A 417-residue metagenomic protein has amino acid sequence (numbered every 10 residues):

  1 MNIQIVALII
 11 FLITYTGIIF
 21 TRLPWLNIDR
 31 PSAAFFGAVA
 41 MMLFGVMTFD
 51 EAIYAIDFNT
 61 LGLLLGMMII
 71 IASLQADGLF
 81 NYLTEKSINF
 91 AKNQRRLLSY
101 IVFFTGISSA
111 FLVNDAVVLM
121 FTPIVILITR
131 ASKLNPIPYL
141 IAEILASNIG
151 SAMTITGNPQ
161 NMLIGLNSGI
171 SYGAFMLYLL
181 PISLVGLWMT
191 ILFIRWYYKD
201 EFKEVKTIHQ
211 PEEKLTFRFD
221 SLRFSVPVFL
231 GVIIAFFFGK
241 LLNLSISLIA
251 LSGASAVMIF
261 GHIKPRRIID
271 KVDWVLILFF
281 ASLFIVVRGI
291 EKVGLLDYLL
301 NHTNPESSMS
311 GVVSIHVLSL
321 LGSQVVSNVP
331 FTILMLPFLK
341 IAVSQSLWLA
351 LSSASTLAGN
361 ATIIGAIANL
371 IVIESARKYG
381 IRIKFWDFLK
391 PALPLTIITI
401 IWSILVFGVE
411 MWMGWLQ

Functional and structural regions predicted by a protein language model:
I5-Y15, W25-G45, F58-I69, L222-V232 (+2 more regions): Hydrophobic mid-bilayer segments of alpha-helices in multi-pass membrane transport proteins, especially secondary
G45-T48, I155, P159, G231-K240 (+3 more regions): Hydrophobic alpha-helical transmembrane segments in multi-pass integral membrane proteins
D50-I137, W274-S344: Membrane-embedded alpha-helical segments and adjacent helix-loop junctions characteristic of multi-pass solute
N59-I69, A174-I191, Q345-T362: Alpha-helical transmembrane segments
R95-Y100, R130-A142, Y172-L180, V343-S353 (+1 more regions): Membrane-interface alpha-helices at helix entry/exit sites of multi-pass transporters
S109-L119, P136-I170, T190-R195, L320-L336 (+1 more regions): Alpha-helical transmembrane segments and, especially, the helix-loop junctions at the ends of these helices
L134, G173-D220, A361-I364, A368-Q417: Juxtamembrane and boundary regions of transmembrane helices in multi-pass small-molecule transporters and channels
L187-P265: Long, contiguous bundles of hydrophobic transmembrane helices that form the permeation core of multi-pass
